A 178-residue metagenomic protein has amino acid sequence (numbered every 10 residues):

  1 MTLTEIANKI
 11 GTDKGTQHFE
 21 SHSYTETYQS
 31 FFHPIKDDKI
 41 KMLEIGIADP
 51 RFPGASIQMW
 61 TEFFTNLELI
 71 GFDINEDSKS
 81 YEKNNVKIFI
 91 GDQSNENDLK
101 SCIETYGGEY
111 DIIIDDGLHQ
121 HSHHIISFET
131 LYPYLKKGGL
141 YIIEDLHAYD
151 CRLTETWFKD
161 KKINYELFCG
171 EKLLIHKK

Functional and structural regions predicted by a protein language model:
M1-I114, L118-I143, H147-K178: A short alpha-helical cap/connector motif
